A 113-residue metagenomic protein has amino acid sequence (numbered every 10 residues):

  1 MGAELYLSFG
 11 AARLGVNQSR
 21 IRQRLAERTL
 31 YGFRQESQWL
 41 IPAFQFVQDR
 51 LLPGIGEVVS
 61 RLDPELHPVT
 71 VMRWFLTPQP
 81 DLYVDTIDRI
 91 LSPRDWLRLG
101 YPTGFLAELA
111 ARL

Functional and structural regions predicted by a protein language model:
M1-L113: Non-transmembrane "mature" sequence context
